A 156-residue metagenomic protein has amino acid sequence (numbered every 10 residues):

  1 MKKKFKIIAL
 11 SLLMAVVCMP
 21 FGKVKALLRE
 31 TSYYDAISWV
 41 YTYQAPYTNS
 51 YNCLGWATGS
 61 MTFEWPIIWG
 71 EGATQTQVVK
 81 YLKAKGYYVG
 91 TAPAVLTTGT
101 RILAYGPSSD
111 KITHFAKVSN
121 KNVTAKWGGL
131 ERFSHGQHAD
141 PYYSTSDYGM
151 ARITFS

Functional and structural regions predicted by a protein language model:
M1-A9: Bacterial N-terminal signal peptides that target proteins for export
L10-C18: Hydrophobic helical h-region of N-terminal Sec-dependent signal peptides in bacterial secretory/periplasmic proteins
V17-R29: Sec-dependent signal peptide cleavage junction
L27-K85: N-terminal capping segments
G72-E131: ...with weaker cross-activation on analogous glycine-rich loops/strands in unrelated enzymes
S119-S156: Aromatic- and glycine-rich peptidoglycan recognition patches
